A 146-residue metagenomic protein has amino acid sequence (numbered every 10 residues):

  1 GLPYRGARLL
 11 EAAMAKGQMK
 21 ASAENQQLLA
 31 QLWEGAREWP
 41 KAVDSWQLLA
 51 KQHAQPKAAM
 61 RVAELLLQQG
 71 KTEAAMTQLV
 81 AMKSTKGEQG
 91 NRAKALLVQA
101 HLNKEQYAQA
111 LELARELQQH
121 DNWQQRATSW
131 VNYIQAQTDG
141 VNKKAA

Functional and structural regions predicted by a protein language model:
G1-L28, P40-K41, Q47: Extracytoplasmic and endomembrane cell-envelope/extracellular-matrix remodeling and assembly machinery
L2, K20-Q27, Q52-R61, E88-A95 (+2 more regions): Generic helix N-cap/helix-start motif at coil->alpha-helix transitions
E11-K20, W46-Q55, V80-E88, R115-W123: Solenoid-like repeat scaffolds
K51, L102-Q125, N132-Q135: TPR/TPR-like (Sel1-like) alpha-helical repeat modules
